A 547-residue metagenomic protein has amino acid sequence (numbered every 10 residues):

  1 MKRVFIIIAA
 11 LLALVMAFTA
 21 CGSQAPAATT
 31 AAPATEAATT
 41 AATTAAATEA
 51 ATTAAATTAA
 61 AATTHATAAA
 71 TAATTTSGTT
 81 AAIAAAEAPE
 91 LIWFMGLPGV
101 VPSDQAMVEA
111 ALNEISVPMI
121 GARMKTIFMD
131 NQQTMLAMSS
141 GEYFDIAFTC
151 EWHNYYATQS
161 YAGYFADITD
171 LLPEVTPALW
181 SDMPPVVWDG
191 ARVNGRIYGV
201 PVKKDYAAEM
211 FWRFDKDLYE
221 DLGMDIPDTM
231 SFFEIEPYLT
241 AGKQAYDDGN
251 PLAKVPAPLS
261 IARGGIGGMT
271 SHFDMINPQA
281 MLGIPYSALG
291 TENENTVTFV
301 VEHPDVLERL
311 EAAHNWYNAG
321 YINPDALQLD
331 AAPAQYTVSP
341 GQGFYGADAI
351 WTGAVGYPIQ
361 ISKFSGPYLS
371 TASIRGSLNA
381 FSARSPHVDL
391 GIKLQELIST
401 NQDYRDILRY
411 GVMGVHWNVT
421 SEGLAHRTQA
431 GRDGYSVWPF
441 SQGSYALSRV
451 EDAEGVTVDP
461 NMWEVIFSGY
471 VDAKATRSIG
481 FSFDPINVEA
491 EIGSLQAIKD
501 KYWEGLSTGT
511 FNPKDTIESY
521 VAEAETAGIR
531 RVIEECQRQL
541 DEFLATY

Functional and structural regions predicted by a protein language model:
M1-L11: Positively charged n-region of N-terminal signal peptides that target proteins for export
M16-A17, C21-Y547: Extracytoplasmic/secretory soluble proteins
